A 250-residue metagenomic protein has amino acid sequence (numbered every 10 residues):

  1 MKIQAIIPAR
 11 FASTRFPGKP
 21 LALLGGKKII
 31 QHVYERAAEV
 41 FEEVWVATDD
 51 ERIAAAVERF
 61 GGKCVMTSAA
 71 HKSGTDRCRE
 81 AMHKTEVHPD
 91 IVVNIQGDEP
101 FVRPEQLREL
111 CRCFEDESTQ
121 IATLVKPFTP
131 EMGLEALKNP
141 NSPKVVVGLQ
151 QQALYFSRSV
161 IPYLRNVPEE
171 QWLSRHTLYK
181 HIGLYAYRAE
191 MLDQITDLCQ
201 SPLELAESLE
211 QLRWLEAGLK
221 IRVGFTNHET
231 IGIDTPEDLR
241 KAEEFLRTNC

Functional and structural regions predicted by a protein language model:
K2-T48: N-terminal glycine-rich phosphate-binding loop and ensuing alpha1 helix
F41, V87-P89, D116-Q120, L219: Short, high-confidence coil segments that cap the C-terminus of an alpha-helix and link into the following beta-strand
E43, K63, L219-R222: Residue-level detector of anion-binding/catalytic polar loops
W45, E51-E109: Short phosphate-binding loop-to-helix
T48-D49, V102, Y187, D234: A conserved hydrophobic position in a structured secondary element of the catalytic/binding core that shapes
V87, W172-C250: Conserved alpha/beta core of the MobA/IspD/sugar-nucleotide pyrophosphorylase nucleotidyltransferase superfamily
R103-D197: Conserved core of the sugar-phosphate nucleotidyltransferase
